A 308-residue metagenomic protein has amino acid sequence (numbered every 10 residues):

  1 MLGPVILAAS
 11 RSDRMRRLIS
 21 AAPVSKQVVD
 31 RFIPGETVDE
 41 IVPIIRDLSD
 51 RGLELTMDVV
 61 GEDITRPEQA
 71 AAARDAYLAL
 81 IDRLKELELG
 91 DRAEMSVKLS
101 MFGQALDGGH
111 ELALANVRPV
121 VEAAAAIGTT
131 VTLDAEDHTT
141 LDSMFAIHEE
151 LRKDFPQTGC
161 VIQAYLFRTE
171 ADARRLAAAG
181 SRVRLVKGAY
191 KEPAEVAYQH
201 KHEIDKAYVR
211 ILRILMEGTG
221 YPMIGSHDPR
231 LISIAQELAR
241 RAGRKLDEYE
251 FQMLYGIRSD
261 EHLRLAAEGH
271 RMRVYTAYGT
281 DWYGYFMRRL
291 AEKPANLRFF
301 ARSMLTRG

Functional and structural regions predicted by a protein language model:
M1-G308: Positively charged, amphipathic and often flexible ligand-engagement surfaces
